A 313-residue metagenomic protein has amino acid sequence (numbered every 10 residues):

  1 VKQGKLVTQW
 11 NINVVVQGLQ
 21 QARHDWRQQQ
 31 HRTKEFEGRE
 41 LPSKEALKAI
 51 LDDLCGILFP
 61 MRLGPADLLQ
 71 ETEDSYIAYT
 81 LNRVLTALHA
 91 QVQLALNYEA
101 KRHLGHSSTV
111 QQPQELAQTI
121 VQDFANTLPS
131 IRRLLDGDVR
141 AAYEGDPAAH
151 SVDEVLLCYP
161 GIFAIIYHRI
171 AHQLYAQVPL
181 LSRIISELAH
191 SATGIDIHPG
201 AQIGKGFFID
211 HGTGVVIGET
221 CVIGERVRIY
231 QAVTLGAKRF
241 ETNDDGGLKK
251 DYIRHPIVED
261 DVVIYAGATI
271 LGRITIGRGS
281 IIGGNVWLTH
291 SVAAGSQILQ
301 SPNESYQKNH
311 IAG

Functional and structural regions predicted by a protein language model:
V1-I184, G313: Terminal amphipathic alpha-helical/low-complexity segments used for targeting or macromolecular assembly
R183-S186, G194: N-terminal Rossmann NAD(P)-binding subdomain characteristic of aldehyde/semialdehyde dehydrogenases
H190-Y306, H310: Structural signal for interior beta-strand "rungs" in well-ordered beta-sheet cores of soluble enzyme domains
